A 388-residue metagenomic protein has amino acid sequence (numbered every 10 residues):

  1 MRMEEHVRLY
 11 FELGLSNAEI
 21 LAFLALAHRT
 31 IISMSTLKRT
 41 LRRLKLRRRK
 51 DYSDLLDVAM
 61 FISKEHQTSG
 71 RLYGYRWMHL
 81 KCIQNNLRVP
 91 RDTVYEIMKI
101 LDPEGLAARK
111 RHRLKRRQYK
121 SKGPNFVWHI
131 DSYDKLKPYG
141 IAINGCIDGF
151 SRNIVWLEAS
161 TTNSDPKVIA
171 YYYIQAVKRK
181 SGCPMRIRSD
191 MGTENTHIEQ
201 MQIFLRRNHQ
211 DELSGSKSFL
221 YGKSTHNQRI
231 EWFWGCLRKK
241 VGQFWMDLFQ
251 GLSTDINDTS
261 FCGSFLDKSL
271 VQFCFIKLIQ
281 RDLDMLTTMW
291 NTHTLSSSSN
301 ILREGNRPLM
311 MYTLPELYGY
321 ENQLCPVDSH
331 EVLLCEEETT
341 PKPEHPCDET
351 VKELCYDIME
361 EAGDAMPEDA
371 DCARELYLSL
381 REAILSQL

Functional and structural regions predicted by a protein language model:
M1-A25, D51-T93, I130-L136: A short, amphipathic alpha-helix used for macromolecular contacts
H6-V7, T30-R47, P90-D102: Major-groove recognition helix of helix-turn-helix-like DNA-binding domains
Y10, L24-A27, L41, C82 (+2 more regions): Hydrophobic alpha-helix position signal
Y10-L13, T30, D51, T162 (+2 more regions): Amphipathic alpha-helical protein-protein interaction segments
E19, L87-L106, K110-S298, M359-L388: RNase H-like DDE/DDD metal-dependent nuclease/strand-transfer catalytic core used by mobile genetic elements
R39, L56-M60, L213: Short, conserved phosphate-binding/catalytic loop or strand-edge motifs used in phosphoryl-/nucleotidyl-transfer
R47-S63, G105-Q118: Short Lys/Arg-enriched helix C-cap and helix-to-coil transition segments that create basic nucleic-acid-contact patches
G222, T294-L388: Protein C-terminal end segments and domain termini
